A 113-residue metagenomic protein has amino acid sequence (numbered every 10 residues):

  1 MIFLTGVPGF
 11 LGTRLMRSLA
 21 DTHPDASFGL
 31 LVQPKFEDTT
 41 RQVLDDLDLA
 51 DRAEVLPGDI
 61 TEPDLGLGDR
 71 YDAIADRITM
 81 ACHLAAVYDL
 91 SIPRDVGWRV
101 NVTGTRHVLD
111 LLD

Functional and structural regions predicted by a protein language model:
M1-L84, R94: N-terminal Rossmann/SDR dinucleotide-binding element
V87-Y88: Active-site segment of SDR-like NAD(P)-dependent oxidoreductases
I92-D113: NAD(P)-cofactor binding segment of oxidoreductase domains
